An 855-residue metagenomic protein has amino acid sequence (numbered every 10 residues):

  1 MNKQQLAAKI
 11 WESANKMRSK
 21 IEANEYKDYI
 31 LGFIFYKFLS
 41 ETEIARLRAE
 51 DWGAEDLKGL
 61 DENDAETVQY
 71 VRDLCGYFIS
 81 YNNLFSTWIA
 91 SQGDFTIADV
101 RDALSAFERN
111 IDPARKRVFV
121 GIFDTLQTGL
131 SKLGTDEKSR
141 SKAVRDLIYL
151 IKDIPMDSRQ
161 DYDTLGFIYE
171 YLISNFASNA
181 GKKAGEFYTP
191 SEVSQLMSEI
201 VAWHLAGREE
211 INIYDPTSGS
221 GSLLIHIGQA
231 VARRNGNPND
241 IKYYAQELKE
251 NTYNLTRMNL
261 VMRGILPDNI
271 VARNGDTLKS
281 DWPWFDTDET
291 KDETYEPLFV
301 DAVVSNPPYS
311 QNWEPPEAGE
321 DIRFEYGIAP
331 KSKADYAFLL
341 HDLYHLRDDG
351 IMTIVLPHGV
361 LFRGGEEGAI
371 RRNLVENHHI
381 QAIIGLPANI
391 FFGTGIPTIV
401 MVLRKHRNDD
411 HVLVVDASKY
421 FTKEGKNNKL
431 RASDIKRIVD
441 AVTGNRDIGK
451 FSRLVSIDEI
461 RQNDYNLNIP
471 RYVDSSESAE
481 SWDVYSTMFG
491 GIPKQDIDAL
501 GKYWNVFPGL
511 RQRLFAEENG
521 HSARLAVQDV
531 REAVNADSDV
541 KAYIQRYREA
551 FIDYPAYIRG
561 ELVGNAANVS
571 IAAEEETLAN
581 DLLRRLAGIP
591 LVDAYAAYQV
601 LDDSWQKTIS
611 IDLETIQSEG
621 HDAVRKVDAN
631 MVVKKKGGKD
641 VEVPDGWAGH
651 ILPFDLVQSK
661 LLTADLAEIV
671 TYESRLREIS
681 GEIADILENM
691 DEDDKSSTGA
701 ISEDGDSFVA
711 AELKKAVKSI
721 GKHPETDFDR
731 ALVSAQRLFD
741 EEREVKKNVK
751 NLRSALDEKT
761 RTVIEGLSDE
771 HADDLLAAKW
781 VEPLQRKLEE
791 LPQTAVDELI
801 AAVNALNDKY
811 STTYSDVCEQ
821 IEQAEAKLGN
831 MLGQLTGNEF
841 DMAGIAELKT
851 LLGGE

Functional and structural regions predicted by a protein language model:
M1-V201, D268-T277, G385-A388, V412-A417 (+3 more regions): Non-catalytic, mostly N-terminal accessory regions of nucleic-acid modification and defense proteins
Q5, K9-I10, K16, E22-F38 (+1 more regions): Conserved Class I SAM-dependent methyltransferase catalytic core
K16, L150, I154, Y171 (+12 more regions): Conserved, well-folded catalytic cores of nucleic-acid-processing and energy-transducing macromolecular machines
E137, S158, T217, A245-K249 (+14 more regions): Hydrophobic alpha-helical scaffolding
K183-S305, S310-E314, E320-E325, A337 (+3 more regions): Conserved S-adenosyl-L-methionine
F299-V300, K333-D335, D349-I351, N377-Q381 (+5 more regions): Active-site lining segments that contact anionic ligands and/or coordinate catalytic metals
V400-V442: Conserved P-loop NTPase
R437-N445, G449, V455: Eukaryote-biased recognition of long, low-complexity, charge-rich segments
